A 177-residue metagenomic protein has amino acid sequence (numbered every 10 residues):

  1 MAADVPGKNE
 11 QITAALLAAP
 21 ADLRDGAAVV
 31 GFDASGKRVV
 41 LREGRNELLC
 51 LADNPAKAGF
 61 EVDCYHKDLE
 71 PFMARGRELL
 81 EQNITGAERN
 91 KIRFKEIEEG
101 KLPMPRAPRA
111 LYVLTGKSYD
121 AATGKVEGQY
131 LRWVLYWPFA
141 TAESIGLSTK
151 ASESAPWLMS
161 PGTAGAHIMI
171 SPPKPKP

Functional and structural regions predicted by a protein language model:
A2-P177: Primary mode marks residue(s) on the alpha4-beta5-alpha5 output face of response regulator receiver
